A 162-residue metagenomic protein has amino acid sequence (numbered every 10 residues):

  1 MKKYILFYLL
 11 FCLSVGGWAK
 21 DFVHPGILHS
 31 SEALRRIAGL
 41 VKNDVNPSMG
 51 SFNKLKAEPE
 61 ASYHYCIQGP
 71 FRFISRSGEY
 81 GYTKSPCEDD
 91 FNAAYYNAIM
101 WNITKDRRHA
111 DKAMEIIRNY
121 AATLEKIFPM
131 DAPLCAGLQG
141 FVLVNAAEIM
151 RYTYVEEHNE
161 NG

Functional and structural regions predicted by a protein language model:
Y4-L13: Sec-dependent N-terminal signal peptides
W18-G162: Extracellular glycan-targeting catalytic surfaces
